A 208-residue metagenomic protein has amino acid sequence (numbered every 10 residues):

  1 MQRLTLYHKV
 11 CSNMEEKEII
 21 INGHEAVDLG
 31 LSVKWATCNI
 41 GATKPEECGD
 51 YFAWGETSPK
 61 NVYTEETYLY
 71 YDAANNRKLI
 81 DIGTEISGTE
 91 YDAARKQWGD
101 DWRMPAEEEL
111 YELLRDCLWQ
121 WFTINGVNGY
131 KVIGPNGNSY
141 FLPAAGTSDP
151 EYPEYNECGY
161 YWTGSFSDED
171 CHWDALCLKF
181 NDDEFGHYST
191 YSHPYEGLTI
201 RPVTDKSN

Functional and structural regions predicted by a protein language model:
M1-N13: Short, Lys/Arg-enriched N-terminal segments with co-localized hydrophobic residues within the first ~10-30 amino acids
C11-N208: Conserved positions within compact, well-structured domain cores
